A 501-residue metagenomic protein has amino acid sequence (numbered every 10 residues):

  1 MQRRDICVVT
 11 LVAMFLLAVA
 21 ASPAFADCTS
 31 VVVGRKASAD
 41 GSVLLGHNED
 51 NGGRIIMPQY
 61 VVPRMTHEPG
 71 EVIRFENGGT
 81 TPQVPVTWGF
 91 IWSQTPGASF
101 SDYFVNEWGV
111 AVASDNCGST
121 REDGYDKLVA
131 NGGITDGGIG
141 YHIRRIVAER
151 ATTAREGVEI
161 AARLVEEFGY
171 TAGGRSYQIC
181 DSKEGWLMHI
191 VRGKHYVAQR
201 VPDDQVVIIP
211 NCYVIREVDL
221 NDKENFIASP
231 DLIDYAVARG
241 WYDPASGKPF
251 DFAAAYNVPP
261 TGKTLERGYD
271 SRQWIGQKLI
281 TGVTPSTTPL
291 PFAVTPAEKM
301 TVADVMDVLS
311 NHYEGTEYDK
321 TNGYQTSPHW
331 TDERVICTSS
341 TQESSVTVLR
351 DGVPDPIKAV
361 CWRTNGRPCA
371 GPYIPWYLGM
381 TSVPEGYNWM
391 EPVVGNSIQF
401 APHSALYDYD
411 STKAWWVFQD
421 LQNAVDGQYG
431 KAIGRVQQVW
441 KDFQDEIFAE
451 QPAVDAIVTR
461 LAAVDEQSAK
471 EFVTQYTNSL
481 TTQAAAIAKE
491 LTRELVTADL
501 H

Functional and structural regions predicted by a protein language model:
M1-L11: Bacterial N-terminal signal peptides that target proteins for export
V9-A20: Bacterial N-terminal signal peptides
S22-A26: Sec/Tat signal peptide C-region and signal peptidase I cleavage site
D27-G140, I160-A293, A297: A contiguous strand-loop segment
G157-E166, V305-L309: Short, well-structured alpha-helical segments that form the helix of a local strand-helix-strand
K263-W330, R334-S339, G430-K431, V436-E446 (+1 more regions): Accessory, solvent-exposed terminal regions and/or long lumenal/extracellular loops of proteins
Y318-A453: Substrate-recognition/cap regions that form aromatic- and gly/pro-loop-enriched pockets for small-molecule ligands
Y429-H501: Histidine-centered catalytic/metal-binding microenvironments
